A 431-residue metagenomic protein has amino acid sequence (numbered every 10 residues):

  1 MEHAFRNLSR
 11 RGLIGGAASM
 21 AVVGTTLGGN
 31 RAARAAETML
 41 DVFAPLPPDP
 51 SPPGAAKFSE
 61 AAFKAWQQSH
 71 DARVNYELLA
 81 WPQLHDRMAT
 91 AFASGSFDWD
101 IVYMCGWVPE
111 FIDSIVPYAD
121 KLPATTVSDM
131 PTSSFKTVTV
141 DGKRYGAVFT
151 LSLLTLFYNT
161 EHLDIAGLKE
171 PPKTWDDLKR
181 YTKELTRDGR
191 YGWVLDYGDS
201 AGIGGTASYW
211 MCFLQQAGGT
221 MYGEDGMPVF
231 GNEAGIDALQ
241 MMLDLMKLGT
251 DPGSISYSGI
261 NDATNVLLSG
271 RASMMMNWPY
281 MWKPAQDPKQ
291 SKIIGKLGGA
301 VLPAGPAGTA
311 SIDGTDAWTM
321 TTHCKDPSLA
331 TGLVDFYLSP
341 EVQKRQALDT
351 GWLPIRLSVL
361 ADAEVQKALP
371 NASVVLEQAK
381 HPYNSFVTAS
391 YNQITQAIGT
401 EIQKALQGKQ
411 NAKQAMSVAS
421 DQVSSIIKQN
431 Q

Functional and structural regions predicted by a protein language model:
E2-P109, A124-V127, E170, S291 (+7 more regions): Conserved N-terminal structural module of periplasmic/extracytoplasmic solute-binding proteins
A36-A44, K64, Q68-S69, G142-R144 (+7 more regions): Extracytoplasmic/periplasmic substrate-recognition and gating elements
A36-M39, P45, M130-S133, G295-A300 (+3 more regions): Long, aromatic- and glycine/proline-rich binding clefts that accommodate carbohydrate-like moieties
D41, Y145-F149, L154, K179-P228 (+1 more regions): Extracytoplasmic/periplasmic solute-binding protein
Q68, R73, V116, D164 (+1 more regions): Conserved C-terminal helix/tail region of periplasmic/extracytoplasmic solute-binding proteins
M104-L154, K173, D177-K179, L185 (+4 more regions): Hinge/lid segment of periplasmic solute-binding proteins
P117-T132, Y197-G202, Q216-D237, D287-K292 (+3 more regions): Short, solvent-exposed loop/beta-turn-alpha elements that line the ligand-binding surface or hinge of extracytoplasmic
Y181-E184, D225-I255, L302: Glycine-centered hinge/linker elements that transmit conformational signals in sensory and ligand-binding systems
